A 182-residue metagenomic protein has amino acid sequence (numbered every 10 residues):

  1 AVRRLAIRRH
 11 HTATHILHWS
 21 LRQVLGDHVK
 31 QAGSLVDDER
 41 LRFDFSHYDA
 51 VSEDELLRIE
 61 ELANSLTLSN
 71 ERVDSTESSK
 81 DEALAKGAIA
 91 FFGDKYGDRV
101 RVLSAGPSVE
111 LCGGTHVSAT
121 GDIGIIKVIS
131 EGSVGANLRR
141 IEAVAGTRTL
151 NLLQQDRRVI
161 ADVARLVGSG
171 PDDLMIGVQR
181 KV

Functional and structural regions predicted by a protein language model:
A1-F45, L138: Active/ligand-binding-proximal structured segments within catalytic/core domains that scaffold catalytic residues
V2-R4, H47-V51, G132, A145-T149: A generic structural motif
A6-T12, D49-L57, L150-Q154, G168 (+1 more regions): Ordered, soluble secondary-structure elements with a strong preference for glycine-centered loop motifs and nearby
I16-V24, R58-S69, S108, V144 (+2 more regions): Generic, well-ordered alpha-helical scaffold segments in large soluble proteins
H28, D122-V182: Terminal appendage regions of diverse proteins
H28, L35, S108-E110, T115-H116 (+1 more regions): Gly/Ser/Thr-rich beta-alpha loop segments that engage phosphate groups in nucleotides
A32-L35, V73-S79, I176: Short coil/turn segments at secondary-structure boundaries
F45-V134: Non-catalytic interaction/regulatory segments
